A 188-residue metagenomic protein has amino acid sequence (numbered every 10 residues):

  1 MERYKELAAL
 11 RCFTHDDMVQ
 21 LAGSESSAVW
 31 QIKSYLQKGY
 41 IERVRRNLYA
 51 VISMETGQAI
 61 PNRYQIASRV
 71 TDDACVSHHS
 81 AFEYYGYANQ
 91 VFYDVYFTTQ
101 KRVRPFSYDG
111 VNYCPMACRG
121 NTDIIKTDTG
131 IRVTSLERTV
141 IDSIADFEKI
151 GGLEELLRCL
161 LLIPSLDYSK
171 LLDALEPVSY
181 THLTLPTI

Functional and structural regions predicted by a protein language model:
M1, V29, I60, C75-H78 (+3 more regions): Alpha-helix initiation and N-capping motif
M1-D72: Short beta-edge/loop segments at beta->alpha junctions of small alpha/beta modules that act as binding/recognition
E6-L7, L21, I66-R69, Y84 (+3 more regions): Residues that form generic nucleotide/phosphate-binding pockets
G23, G86, A145-K149: Hydrophobic/aromatic-lined pockets within catalytic cores
L36, R46-A50, T56, I60-D123: Ribosome-interacting low-complexity segments
R102-Y180: Conserved, surface-exposed functional patches that form binding/active-site neighborhoods
T181-T187: Conserved small/polar residues in nucleotide/adenosyl-binding loops
